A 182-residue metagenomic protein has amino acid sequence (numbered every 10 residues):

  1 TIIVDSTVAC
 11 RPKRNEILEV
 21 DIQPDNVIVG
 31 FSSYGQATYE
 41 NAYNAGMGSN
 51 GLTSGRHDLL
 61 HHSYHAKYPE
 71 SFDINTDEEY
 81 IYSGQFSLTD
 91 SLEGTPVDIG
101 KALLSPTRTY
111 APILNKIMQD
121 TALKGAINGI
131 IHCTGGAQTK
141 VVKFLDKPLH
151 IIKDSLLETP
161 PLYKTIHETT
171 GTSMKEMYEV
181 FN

Functional and structural regions predicted by a protein language model:
T1-N182: Helix-biased detector of long, well-ordered alpha-helical tracts
